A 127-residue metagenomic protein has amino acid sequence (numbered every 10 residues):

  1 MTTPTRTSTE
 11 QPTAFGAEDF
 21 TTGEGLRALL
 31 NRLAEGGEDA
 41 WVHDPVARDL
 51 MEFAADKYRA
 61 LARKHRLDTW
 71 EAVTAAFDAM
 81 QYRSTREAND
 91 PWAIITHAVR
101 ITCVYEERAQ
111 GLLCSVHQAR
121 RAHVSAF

Functional and structural regions predicted by a protein language model:
M1-A60, F127: Extreme N-terminal regulatory/targeting segments of RNA polymerase sigma factors
L26, E107-L112: Eukaryote-specific intrinsically disordered, low-complexity regulatory regions enriched for Ser/Thr/Pro/Gln
L26-L30, C103, R120: Generic structural signal of hydrophobic/aromatic residues within well-ordered alpha-helices of folded domains
V46-R59, R63-T85: Conserved RNAP core-binding helix
A54, Y58, I95, V99-E107: Hydrophobic-face residues of short alpha-helical interaction/recognition segments
K64, M80-I94, A98, Q110-S115: Short alpha-helix-to-loop micro-motif enriched in aromatics/charged/Gly
V116-F127: Charged, low-cysteine interdomain linkers and short loop/connector segments that bridge structured helical modules
